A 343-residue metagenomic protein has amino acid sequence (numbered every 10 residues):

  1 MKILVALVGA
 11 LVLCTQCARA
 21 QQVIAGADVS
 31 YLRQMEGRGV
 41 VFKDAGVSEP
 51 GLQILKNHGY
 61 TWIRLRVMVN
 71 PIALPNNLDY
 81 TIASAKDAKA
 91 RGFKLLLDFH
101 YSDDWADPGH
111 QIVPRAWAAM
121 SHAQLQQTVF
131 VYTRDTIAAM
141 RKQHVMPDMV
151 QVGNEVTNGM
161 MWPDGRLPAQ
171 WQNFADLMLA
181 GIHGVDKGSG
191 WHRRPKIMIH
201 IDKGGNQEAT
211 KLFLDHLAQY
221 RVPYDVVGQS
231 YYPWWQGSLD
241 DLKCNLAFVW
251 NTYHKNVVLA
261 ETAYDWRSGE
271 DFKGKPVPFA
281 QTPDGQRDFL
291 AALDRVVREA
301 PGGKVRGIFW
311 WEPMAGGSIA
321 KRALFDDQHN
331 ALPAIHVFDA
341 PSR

Functional and structural regions predicted by a protein language model:
V5-T15: Bacterial N-terminal signal peptides
Q16-A20: Sec/Tat signal peptide C-region and signal peptidase I cleavage site
Q22-K94, S102-V129, G228: N-terminal substrate-binding region of glycoside hydrolase catalytic domains
A25-V29, I63-L65, L95-F99, D148-V152 (+4 more regions): Hydrophobic faces of well-ordered beta-strands that scaffold small-molecule active sites in alpha/beta enzyme cores
V29-L32, M68-N70, H100-D104, V152-T157 (+4 more regions): Active-site beta-loop-alpha junctions enriched in small/polar residues
G37-K43, W105, A169, F248-H254 (+2 more regions): Aromatic-rich peripheral "rim/lid" segments of glycoside hydrolase catalytic domains that contact and position glycan
N77-I82, K86, D107-L217, R221-V222 (+3 more regions): Active-site cleft segment of glycoside hydrolase catalytic domains centered on the general acid/base Glu
A209, A218-Q229, S238-E270: Aromatic-lined glycan-binding groove of carbohydrate-active enzymes
